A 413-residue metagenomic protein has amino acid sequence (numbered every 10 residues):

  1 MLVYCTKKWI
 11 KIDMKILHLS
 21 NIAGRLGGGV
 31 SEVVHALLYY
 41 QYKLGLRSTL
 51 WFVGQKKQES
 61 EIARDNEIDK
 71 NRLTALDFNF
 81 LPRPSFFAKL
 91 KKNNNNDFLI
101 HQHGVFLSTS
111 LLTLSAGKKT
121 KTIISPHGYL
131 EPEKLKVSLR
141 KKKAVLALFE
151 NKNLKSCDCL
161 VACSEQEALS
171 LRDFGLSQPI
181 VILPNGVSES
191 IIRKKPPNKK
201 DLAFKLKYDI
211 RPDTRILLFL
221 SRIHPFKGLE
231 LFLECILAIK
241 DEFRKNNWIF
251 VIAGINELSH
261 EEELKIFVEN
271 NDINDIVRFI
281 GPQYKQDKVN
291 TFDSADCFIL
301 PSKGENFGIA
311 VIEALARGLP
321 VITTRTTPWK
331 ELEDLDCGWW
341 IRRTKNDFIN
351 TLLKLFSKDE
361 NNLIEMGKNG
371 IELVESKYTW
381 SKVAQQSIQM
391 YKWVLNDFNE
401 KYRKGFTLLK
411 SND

Functional and structural regions predicted by a protein language model:
L17, R211-K227, L233-I236, V251: Conserved donor-binding/catalytic core segment of Leloir-type glycosyltransferases
F52-K57, V187, L220, I249-E263: Glycosyltransferase donor-sugar binding loop
K143-C159: Membrane-proximal helix-turn-helix segments that form the acceptor-binding/catalytic region of lipid-linked
Q166, G186: Carbohydrate-associated surface elements
E262-Q283: Nucleotide-activated donor-binding/catalytic signature segment of Leloir-type glycosyltransferases, i.e., the conserved
K303: Aromatic "clamp/platform" in nucleotide-sugar-dependent glycosyltransferases that forms part of the donor/acceptor
P320-T323: Short hydrophobic beta-strand element within catalytic cores of glycosyltransferases and related nucleotide-activated
W339-N346, K354-E360: Conserved acidic donor-binding segment of nucleotide-sugar-dependent glycosyltransferases
